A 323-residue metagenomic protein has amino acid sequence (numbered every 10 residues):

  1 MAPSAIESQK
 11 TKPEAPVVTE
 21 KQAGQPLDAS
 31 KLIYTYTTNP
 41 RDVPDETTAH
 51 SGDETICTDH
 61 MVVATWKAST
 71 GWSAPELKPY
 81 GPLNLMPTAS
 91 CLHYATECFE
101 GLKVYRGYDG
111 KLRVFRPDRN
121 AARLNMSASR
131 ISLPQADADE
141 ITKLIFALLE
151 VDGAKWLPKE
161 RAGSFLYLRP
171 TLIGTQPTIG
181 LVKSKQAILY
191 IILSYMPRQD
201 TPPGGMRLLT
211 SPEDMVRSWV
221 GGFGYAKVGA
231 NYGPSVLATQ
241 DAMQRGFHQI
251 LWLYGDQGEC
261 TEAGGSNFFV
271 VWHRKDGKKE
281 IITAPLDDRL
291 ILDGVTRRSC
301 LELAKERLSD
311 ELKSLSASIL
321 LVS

Functional and structural regions predicted by a protein language model:
A2-L148, T178-S323: Helix-start/capping segments and mature chain N-termini
L148-R161: Charged, gly/pro-rich active-site loop segments
V151, I173-T175: Intrinsically disordered, low-complexity linker/loop segments enriched in Gly/Pro and charged/polar residues
P158-I173: Extended, Lys/Arg-enriched charged tracts that mediate electrostatic binding to polyanionic substrates
